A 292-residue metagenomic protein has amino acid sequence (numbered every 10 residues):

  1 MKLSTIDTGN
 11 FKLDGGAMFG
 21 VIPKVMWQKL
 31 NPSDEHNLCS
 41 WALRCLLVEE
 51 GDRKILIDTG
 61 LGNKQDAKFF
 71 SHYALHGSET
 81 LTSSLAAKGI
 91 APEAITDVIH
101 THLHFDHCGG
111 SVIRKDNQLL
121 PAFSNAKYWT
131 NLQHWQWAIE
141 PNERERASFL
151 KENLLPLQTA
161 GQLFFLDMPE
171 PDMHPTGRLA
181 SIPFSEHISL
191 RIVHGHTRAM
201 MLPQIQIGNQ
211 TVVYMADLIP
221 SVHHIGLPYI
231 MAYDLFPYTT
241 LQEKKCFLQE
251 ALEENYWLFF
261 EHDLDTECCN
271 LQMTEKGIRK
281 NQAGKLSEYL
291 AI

Functional and structural regions predicted by a protein language model:
K2, G9-K88, L202-D217: Conserved beta-strand hairpin/beta-sheet module of binuclear metal-dependent hydrolase folds, prominently
S4-I6, I99, W129, F164-L166 (+3 more regions): Hydrophobic/aromatic beta-strand patches that form the interior of the parallel beta-sheet core in alpha/beta enzyme
T8-G9, T59-G62, L103, Q133-H134 (+3 more regions): Active-site metal-binding loops of divalent metal-dependent hydrolases
N31-H36, D116-N117, L190-R191: Short, P/G- and charge-enriched loop/turn segments at secondary-structure junctions
H72-S83, M200, G208-I292: Cap/insert and terminal regions of metallo-dependent hydrolase folds
H76-E79, S84-I90, A94, I113 (+2 more regions): Metallo-beta-lactamase
I95-D106: Metallo-beta-lactamase
C108-Q118, N270-L271: Metal-dependent catalytic neighborhoods of phosphoester/phosphodiester hydrolases
